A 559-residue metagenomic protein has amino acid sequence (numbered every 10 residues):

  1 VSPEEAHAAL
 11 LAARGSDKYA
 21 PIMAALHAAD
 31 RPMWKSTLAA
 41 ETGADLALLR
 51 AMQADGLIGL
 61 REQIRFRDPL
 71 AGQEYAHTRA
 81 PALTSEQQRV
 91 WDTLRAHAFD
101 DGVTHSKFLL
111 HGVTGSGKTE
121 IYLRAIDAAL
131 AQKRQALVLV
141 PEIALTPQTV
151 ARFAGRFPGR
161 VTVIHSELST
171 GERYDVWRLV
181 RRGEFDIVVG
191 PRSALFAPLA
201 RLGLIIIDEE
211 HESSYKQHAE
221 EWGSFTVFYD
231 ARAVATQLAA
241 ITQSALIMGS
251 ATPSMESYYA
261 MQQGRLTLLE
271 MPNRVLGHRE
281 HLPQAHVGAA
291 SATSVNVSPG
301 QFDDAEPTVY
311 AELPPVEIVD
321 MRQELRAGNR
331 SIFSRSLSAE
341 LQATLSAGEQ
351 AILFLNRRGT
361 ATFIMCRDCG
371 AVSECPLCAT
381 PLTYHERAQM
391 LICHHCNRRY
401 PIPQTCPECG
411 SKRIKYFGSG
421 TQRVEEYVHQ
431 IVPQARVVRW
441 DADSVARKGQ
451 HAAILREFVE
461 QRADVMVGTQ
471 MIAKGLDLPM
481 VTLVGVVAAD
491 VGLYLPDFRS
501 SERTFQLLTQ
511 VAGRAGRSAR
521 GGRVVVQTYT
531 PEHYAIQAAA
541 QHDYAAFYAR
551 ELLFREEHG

Functional and structural regions predicted by a protein language model:
V1-V140, D443: Pre-Walker A segment
T78-T84, Q88, D92, V103-G559: Inter-lobe coupling/hinge segments of SF2-like helicase ATPases
